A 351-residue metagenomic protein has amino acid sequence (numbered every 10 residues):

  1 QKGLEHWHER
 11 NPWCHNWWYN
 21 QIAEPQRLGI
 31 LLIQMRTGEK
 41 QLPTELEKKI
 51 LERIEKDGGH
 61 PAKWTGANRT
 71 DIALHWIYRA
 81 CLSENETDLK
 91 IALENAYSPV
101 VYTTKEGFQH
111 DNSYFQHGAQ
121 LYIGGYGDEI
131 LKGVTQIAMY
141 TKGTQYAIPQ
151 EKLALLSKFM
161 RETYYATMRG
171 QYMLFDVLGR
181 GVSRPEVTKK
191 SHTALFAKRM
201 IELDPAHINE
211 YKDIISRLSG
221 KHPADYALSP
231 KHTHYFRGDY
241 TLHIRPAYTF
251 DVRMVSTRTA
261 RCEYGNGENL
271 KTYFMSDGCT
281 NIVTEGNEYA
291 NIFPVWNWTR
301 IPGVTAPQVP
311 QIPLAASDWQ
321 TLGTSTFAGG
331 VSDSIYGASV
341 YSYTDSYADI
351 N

Functional and structural regions predicted by a protein language model:
Q1-R184: Aromatic-lined, polymer-binding surfaces characteristic of secreted/periplasmic polysaccharide-degrading enzymes
I137-N351: Extended polysaccharide-engagement surfaces of secreted carbohydrate-active enzymes
